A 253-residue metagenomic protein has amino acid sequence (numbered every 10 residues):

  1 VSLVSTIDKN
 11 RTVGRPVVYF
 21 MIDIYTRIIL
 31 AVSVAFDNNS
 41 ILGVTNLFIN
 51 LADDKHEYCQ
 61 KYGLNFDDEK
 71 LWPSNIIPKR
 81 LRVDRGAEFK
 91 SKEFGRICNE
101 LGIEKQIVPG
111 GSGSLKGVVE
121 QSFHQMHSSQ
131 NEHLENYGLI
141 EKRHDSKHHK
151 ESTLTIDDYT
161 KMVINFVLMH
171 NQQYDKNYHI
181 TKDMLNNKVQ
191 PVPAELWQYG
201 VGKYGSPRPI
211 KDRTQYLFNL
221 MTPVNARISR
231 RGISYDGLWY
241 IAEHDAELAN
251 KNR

Functional and structural regions predicted by a protein language model:
S2, G86-K90: Short acidic, S/G/P-rich loop/turn micro-motifs used as interaction or catalytic elements
S2-F66, K79-R80, I107-G110: A short, conserved beta-strand element enriched in hydrophobic/aromatic residues
L3, I164-R253: C-terminal, beta-rich DNA-binding module of retroviral/retroelements integrases
R27, L81-D84, K116, H170: Short, conserved catalytic/metal-binding motifs centered on acidic residues
V44-A52, S122-Q130, V163-H170: Short amphipathic C-terminal alpha-helix that caps PH/PH-like domains
K70-I76: Signal-transducing coiled-coil/dimerization helices and immediately adjacent hinge/linker segments that couple sensory
V83, S91-L101, K105-H148: RNase H-like two-metal-ion nuclease catalytic core shared by retroviral integrases and related mobile-element nucleases
I140-Y174: Electropositive, surface-exposed helix/loop patches at the edges of structured domains that serve as adaptable
